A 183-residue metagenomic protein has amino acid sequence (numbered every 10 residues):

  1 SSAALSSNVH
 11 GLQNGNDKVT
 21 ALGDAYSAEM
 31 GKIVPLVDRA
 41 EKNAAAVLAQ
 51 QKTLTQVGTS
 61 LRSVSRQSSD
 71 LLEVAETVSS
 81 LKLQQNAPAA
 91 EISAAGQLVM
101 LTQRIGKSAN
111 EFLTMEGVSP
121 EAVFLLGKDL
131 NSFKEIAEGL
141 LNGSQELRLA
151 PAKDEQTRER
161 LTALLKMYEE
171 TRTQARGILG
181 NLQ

Functional and structural regions predicted by a protein language model:
S1-Q183: Hydrophobic alpha-helical segments
